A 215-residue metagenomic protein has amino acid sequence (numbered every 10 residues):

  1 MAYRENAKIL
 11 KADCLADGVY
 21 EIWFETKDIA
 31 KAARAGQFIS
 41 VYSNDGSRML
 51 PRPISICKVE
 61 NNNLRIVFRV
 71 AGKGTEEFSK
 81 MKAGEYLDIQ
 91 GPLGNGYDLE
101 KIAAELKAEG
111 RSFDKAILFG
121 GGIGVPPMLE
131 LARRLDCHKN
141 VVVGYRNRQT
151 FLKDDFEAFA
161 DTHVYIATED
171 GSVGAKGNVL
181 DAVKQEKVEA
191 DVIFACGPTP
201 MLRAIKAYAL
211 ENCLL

Functional and structural regions predicted by a protein language model:
A2-E85: Ferredoxin-reductase
K73-E76, K80-L215: FNR/FR-type flavoprotein reductase catalytic core
